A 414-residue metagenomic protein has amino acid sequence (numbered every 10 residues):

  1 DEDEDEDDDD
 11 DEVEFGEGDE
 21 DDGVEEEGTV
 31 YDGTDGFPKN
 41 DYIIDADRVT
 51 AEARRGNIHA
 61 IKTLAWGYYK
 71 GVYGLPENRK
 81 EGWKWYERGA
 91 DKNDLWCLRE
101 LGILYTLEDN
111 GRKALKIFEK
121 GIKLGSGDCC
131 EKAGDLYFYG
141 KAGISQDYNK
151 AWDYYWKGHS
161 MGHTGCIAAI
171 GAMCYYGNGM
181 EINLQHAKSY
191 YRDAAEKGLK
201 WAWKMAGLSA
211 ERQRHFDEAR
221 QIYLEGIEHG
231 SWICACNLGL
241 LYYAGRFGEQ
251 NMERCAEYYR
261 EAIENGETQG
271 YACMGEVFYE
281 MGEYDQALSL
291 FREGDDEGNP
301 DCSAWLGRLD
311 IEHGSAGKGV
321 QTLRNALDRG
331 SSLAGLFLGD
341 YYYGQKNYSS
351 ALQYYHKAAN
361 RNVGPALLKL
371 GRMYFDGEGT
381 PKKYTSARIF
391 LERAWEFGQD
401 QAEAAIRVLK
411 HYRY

Functional and structural regions predicted by a protein language model:
D1-E26: Long, acidic low-complexity intrinsically disordered regions
R55-N57, G71-V72, K92-D94, L124-G127 (+12 more regions): Short helix-capping/linker turns of helical repeat alpha-solenoids
T63-K70, L98-L107, C130-Y139, I167-Y176 (+7 more regions): Hydrophobic face of amphipathic alpha-helices that form TPR/SEL1-like repeat modules and related alpha-solenoid
K382-D400: TPR/TPR-like (Sel1-like) alpha-helical repeat modules
W395-Y414: Terminal, low-structured helical/coil segments at or just beyond the last alpha-helical repeat
